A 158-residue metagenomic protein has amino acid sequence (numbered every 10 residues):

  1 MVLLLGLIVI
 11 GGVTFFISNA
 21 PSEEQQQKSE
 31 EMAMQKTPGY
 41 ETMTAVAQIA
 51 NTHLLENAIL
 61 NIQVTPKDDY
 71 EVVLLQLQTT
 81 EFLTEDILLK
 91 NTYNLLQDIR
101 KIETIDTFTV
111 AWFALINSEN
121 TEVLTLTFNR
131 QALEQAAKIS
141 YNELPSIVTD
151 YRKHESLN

Functional and structural regions predicted by a protein language model:
V2-F15: Hydrophobic membrane-insertion alpha-helices, especially the h-region of bacterial N-terminal signal peptides
G12-Q25: Hydrophobic single-pass membrane-insertion segments
Q26, A33-T80: Short edge beta-strands and adjacent turn/loop segments
Q26-Q35, K90-Y93, N117-R130: Surface-exposed flexible segments
T42, V46, L88-T92, S140: Stable alpha-helical elements in mature extracytoplasmic
T52-L74, D106-N158: Polar/charged, Gly/Pro-rich intrinsically disordered segments
T80-L83, I116-S118: Solvent-exposed loop/turn segments at secondary-structure junctions within structured extracellular/periplasmic domains
E85-D106: Short, non-transmembrane amphipathic alpha-helical segments
